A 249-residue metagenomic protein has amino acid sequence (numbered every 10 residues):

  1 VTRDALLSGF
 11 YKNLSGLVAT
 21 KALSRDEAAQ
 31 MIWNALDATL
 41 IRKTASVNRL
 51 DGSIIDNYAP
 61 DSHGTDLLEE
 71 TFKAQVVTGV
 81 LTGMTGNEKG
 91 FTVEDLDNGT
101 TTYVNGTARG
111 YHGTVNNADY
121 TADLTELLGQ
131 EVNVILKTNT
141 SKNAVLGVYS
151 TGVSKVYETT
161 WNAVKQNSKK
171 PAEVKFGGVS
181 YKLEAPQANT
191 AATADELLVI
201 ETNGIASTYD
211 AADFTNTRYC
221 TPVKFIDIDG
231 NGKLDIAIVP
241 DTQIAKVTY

Functional and structural regions predicted by a protein language model:
V1-R3, L14-Y249: ...the same signal can extend to comparable exposed beta-sheet modules with similar sequence chemistry even outside
A5-F10: The feature captures the short pre-catalytic strand/loop hairpin that immediately precedes and shapes the active-site
